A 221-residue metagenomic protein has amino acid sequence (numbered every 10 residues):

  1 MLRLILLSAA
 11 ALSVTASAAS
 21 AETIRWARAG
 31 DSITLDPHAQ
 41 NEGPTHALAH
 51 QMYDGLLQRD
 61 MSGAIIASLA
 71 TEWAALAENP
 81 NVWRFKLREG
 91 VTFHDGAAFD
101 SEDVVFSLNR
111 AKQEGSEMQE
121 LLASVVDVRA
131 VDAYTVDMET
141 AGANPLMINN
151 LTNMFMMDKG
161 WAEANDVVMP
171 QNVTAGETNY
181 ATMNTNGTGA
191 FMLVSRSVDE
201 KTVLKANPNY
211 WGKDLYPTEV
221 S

Functional and structural regions predicted by a protein language model:
M1-S20: Gram-negative bacterial Sec-dependent N-terminal signal peptides
A21, S32, A49-Y53, I66 (+5 more regions): Extracytoplasmic/secreted envelope proteins and their assembly/folding machinery, especially bacterial periplasmic
E22-I33, T71, N81-F85, V104-L108 (+4 more regions): Short, well-ordered beta-strand elements
A27-E78, N109, N186-T188: N-terminal lobe/hinge region of extracytoplasmic solute-binding protein
I33-H38, A64-I66, H94, L146-N149 (+2 more regions): Short, solvent-exposed loop/turn elements at domain surfaces
E72-E117, V131, D137: Aromatic- and charge-enriched surface segment that lines or borders ligand/interaction sites
K86, E120-P170: Surface-exposed binding/hinge segments that line and control ligand-binding clefts or catalytic entry sites
F155-L215: Gly/Pro-rich hinge or "lid" segments in bacterial periplasmic/extracellular proteins
